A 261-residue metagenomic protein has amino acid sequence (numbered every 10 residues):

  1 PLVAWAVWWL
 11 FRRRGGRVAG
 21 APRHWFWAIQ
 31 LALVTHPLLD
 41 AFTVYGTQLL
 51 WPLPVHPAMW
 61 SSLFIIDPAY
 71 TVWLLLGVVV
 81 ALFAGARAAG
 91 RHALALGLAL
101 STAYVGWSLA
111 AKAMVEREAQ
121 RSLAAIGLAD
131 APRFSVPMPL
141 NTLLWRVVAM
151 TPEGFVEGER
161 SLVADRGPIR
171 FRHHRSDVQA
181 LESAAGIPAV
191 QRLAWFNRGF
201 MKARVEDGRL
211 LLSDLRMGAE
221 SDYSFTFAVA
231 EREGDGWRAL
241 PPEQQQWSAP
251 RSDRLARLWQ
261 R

Functional and structural regions predicted by a protein language model:
P1-R117, R121-P137: N-terminal membrane-targeting hydrophobic helices
A129-P132, P139-R261: Extracytosolic and intramembrane catalytic regions of membrane-associated proteins in envelope/secretory systems
